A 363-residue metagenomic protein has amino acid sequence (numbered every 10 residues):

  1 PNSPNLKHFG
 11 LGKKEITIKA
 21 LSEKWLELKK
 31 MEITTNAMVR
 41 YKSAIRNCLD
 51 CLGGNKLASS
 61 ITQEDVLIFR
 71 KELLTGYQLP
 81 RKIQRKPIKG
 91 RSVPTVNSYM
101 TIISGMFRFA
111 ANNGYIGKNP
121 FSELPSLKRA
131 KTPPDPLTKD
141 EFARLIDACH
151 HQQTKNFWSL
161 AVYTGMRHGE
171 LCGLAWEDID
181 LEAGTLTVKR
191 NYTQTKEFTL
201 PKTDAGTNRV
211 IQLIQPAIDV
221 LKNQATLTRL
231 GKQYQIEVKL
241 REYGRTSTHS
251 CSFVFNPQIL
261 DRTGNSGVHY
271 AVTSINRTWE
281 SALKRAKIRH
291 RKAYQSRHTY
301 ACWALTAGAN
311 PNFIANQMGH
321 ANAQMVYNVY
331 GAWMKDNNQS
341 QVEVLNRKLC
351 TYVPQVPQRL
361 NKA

Functional and structural regions predicted by a protein language model:
P1-S60, E64-L67, T228-V254, Q258: N-terminal DNA-binding module of tyrosine recombinases/phage integrases
A44-C51, N55-E64, I68, Q78-E123 (+1 more regions): N-terminal DNA-binding recognition helix of tyrosine site-specific recombinases/integrases
S59, I116-K118, K128-D147, A183 (+2 more regions): DNA breakage-rejoining catalytic core of tyrosine-based enzymes
E64, K82-I88, E123, R129-K155 (+3 more regions): Long, amphipathic, Lys/Arg-enriched alpha-helical "connector/arm" segment
P136, Y192, T299, M318-V344: Catalytic-site neighborhood detector that most strongly recognizes the C-terminal catalytic loop/helix of tyrosine
D147, H151-Q152, T164, I211 (+4 more regions): Short, basic (Lys/Arg/His-rich) helix/loop patches that form interaction surfaces in the mid-to-C-terminal regions
D178-T185, H290, A309-V329, V356: Short, polar N-cap/turn motifs at the start of nucleic acid-interacting alpha helices
A183, K196-D219, N223-G231, D261 (+3 more regions): C-terminal secondary-structure termini that scaffold catalytic or DNA-interacting sites
